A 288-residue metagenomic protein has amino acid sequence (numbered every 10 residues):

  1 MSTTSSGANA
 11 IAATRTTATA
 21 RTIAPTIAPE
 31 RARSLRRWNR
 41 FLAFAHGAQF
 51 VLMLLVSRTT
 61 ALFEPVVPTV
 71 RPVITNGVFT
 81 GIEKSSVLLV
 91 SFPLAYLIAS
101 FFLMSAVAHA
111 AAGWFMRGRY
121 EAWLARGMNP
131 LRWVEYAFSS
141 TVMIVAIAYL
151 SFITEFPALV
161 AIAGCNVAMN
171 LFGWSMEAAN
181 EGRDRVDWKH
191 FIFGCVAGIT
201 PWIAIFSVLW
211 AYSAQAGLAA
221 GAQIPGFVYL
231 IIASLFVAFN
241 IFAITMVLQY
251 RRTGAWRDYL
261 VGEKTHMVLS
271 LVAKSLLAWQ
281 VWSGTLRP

Functional and structural regions predicted by a protein language model:
M1-R15: N-terminal acidic, proline/glycine-rich, low-complexity intrinsically disordered segments
I11, R15-T17, R21-F44, A48-N129 (+1 more regions): Polytopic alpha-helical membrane-helix bundles and their juxtamembrane interface segments in multi-pass membrane
L131-S140: Short hydrophobic alpha-helical membrane-embedded segments
